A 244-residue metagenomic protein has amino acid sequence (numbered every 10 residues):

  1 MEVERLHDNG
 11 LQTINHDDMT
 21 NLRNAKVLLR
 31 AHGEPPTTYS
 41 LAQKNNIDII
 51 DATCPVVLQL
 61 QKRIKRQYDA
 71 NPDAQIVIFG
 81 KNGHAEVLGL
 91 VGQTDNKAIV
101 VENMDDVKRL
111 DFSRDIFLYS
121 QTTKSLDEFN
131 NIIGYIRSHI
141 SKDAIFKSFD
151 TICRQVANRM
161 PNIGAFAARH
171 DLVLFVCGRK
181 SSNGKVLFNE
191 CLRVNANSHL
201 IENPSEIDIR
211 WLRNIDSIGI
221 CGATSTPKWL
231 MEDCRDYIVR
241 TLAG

Functional and structural regions predicted by a protein language model:
M1-G244: The feature marks the mature, well-folded catalytic cores of soluble enzymes
